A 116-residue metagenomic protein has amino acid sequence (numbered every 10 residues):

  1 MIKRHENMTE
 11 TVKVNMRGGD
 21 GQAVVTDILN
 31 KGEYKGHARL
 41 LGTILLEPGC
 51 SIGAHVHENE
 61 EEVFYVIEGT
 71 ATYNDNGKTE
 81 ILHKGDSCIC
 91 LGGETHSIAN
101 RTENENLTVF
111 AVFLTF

Functional and structural regions predicted by a protein language model:
M1-A38: A short, N-terminal "cap"/entry segment at the start of jelly-roll beta-barrel domains of the cupin/DSBH fold
D27-K31, G42-H57: Conserved short histidine dyad/triad with adjacent acidic residue
T43, V63, G77-I81: Short, surface-exposed secondary-structure edge patches
P48, N59-E60, K78, E94-T95 (+1 more regions): A generic "binding-loop/recognition-motif" signal
A54, Y73-N74, C90, H96-E103: Short beta-strand His + acidic residue motifs that chelate non-heme Fe in jelly-roll/DSBH and cupin folds
N59-E61, Y65-A71: Glycine- and acidic-residue-biased ligand/ion/polar-headgroup-sensing regions
G77-G92: Short acidic-glycine-tyrosine-enriched beta hairpin
I89, N104-F116: A short hydrophobic beta-strand segment most commonly corresponding to one strand of the jelly-roll/cupin
